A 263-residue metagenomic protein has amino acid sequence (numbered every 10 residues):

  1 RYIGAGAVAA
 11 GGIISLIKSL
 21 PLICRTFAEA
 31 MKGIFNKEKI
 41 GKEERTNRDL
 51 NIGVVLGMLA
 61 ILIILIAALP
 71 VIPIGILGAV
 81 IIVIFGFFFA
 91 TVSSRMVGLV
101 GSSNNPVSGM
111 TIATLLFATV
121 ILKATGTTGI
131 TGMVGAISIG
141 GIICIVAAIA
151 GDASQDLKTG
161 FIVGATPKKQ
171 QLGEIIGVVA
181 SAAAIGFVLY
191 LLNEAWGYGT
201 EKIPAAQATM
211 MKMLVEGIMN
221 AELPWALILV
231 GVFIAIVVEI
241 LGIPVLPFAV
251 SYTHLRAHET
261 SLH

Functional and structural regions predicted by a protein language model:
G4-K18, V55-A68, I82-A90, L115-I121 (+4 more regions): Hydrophobic core segments of alpha-helical transmembrane domains in multi-pass membrane transport and ion-translocation
S19, N104-V107, A124-V134, A184-A205: Extracellular/periplasmic helix-exit of transmembrane alpha-helices
R25, E29-K32, G98, Q155-I162: Short amphipathic alpha-helical coupling elements at transmembrane boundaries
T26-E43, K202-T209: Juxtamembrane inter-helical linkers in multi-pass membrane proteins
I34-L50, I162, L214: Cytosolic juxtamembrane amphipathic/interface segments immediately preceding and feeding into a transmembrane helix
I66-S154, I162: Membrane-embedded translocation segments of transport machinery
A165-I176: Membrane-interface alpha-helices at helix entry/exit sites of multi-pass transporters
T253-H263: Conserved small/polar residues in nucleotide/adenosyl-binding loops
